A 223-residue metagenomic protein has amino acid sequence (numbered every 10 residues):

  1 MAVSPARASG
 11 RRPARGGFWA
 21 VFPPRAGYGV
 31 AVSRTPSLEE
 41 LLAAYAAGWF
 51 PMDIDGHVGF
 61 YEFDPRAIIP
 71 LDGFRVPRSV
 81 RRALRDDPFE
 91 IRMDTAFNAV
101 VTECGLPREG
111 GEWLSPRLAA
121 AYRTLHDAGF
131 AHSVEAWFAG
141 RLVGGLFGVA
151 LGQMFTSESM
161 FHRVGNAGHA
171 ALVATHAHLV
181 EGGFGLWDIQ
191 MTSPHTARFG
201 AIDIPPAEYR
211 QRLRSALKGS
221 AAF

Functional and structural regions predicted by a protein language model:
M1-G16: Compositionally biased, low-complexity flexible segments
G16-F223: N-acyltransferase acceptor-side catalytic subdomain
